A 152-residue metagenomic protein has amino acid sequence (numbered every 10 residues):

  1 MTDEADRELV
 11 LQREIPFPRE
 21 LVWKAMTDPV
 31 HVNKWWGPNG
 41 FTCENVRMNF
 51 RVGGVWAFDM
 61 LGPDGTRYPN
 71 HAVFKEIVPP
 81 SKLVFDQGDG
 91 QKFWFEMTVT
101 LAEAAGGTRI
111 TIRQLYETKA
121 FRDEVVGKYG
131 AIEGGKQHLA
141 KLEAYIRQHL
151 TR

Functional and structural regions predicted by a protein language model:
M1-T42: Hydrophobic ligand-binding cavity/cleft-lining segments
D3-R7, F50, D64-Y68, G90-F93 (+1 more regions): A generic structural micro-feature
D6-Q12, V55, P69, K82 (+2 more regions): Intrinsic-disorder/low-complexity, polar/charged segments enriched in Ser/Thr/Lys/Arg/Asp/Glu/Gln
R19-E20, F50-R51, K75-S81, T100-R109: A short, structured loop/turn motif at beta-sheet edges
V22, V32, W56-F58, F74 (+4 more regions): Hydrophobic pocket/interface hotspot
C43-D86: Glycine-rich portal/gate segments that line the openings of hydrophobic small-molecule binding cavities
Q87-Q137: Beta-strand/loop substructures that line and gate deep hydrophobic ligand-binding cavities in soluble
Y145-R152: Short, highly charged C-terminal tails/helix-capping segments
